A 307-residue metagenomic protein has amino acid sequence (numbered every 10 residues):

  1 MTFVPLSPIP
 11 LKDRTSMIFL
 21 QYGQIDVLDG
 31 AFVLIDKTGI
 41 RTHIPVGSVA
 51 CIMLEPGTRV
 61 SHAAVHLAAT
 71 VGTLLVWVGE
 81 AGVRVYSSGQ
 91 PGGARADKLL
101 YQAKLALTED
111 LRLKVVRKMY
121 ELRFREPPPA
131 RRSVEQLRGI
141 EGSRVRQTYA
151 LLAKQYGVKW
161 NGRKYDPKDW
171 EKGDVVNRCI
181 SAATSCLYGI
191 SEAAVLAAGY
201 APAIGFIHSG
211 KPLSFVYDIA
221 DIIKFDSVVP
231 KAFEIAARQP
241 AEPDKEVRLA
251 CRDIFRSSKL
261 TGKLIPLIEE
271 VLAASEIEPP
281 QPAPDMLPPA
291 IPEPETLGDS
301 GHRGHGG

Functional and structural regions predicted by a protein language model:
T2-L6, D13-R14, Y22-G23, K37 (+2 more regions): Active-site helix-to-loop segments that bind/position phosphate- or nucleotide-bearing substrates and donors across
P8-L11, I18, V27-M53, V60-S61: A positional/architectural concept
I40, I44-A96: Glycine/small-residue-rich interface belts in oligomeric ring/scaffold proteins and their assembly partners
